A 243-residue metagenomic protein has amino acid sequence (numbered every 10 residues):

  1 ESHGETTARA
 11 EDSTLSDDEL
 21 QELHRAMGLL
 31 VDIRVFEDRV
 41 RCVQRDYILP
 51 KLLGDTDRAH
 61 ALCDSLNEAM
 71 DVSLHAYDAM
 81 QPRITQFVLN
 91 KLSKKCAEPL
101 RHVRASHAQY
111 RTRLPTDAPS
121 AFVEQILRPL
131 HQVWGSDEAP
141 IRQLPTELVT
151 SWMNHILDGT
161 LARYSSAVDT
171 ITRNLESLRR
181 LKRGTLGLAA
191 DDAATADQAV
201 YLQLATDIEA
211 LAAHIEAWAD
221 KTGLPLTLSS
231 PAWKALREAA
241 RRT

Functional and structural regions predicted by a protein language model:
E1-T243: Extended alpha-helical "rod" scaffolds
